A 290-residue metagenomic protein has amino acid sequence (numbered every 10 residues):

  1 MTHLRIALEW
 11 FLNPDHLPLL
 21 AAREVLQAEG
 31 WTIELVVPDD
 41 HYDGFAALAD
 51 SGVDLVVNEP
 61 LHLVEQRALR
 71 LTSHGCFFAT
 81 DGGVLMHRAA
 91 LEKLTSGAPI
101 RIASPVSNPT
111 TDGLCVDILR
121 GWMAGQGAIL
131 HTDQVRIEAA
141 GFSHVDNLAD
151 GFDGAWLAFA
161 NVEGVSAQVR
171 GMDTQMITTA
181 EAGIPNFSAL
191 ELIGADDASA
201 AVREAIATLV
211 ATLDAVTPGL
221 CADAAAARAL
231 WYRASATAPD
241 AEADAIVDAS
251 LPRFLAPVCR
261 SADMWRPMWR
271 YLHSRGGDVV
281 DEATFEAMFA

Functional and structural regions predicted by a protein language model:
T2-I137, G154-L157, I177: Short, glycine-/small- and polar/acidic-enriched structural segments that line small-molecule recognition paths
W31, M172, G277: Short phosphate-binding/catalytic loops that engage adenosine nucleotides
D43-F45, S143-L148, E163: Short, hydrophobic alpha-helical packing/hinge segments within bilobed ligand-binding/sensory domains
P60-L61, F142, A160-N161: Alpha-helix N-cap/helix-start capping motif
Q66, G83-H87, L114, D146-N147 (+2 more regions): Short, charged, surface-exposed secondary-structure boundary motifs
D150-S235: Pocket-lining segment of extracytoplasmic ligand-binding domains
R203-R275: Secondary-structure end/capping motifs
W269-A290: Conserved C-terminal helix/tail region of periplasmic/extracytoplasmic solute-binding proteins
